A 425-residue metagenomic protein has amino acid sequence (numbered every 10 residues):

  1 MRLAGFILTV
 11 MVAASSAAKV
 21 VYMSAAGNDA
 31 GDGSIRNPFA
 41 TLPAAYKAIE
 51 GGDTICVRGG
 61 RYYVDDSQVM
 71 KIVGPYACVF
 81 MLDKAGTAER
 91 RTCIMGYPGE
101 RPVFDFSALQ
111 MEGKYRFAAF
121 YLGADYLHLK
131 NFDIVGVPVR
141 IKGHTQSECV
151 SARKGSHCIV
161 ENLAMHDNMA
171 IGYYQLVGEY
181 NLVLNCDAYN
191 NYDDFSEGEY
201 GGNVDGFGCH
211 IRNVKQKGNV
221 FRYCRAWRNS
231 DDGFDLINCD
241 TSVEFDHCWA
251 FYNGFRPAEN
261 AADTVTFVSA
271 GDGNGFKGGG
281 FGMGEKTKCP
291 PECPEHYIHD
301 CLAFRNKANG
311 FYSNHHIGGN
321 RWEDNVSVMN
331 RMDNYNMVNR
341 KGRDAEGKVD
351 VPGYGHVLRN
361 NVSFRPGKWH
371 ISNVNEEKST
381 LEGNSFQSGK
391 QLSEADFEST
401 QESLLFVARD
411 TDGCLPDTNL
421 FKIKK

Functional and structural regions predicted by a protein language model:
M1-T9: Sec-dependent signal peptide recognition, specifically the positively charged N-region followed immediately by
T9-A17: Hydrophobic h-region of N-terminal signal peptides that target proteins for export in Gram-negative bacteria
A25-V64, V79-L82: Acidic Gly/Asp/Thr-rich repetitive segments characteristic of extracellular carbohydrate-active and adhesion proteins
R58-G59, R91, Y97-R101, D125-G136 (+9 more regions): Right-handed parallel beta-helix
G59, Y63-I72, A77-T145: Right-handed parallel beta-helix/beta-spiral solenoid domain characteristic of secreted/periplasmic
M70-L82, L109-F120, K142-S151, D167-Q175 (+6 more regions): Extracellular beta-strand/beta-solenoid scaffold signature
K71, R343-K425: Acidic, glycine- and Ser/Thr-rich low-complexity intrinsically disordered tracts in extracellular/secreted proteins
